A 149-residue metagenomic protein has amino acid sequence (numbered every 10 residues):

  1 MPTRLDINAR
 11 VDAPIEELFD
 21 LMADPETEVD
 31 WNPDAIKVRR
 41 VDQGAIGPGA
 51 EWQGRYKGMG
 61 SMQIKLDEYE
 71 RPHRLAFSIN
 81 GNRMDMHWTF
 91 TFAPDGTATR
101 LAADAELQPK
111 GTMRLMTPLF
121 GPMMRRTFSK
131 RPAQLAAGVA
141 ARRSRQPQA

Functional and structural regions predicted by a protein language model:
M1-D42, A137, A149: Hydrophobic ligand-binding cavity/cleft-lining segments
M1-T3, P48, G58, M84 (+1 more regions): Residue-level preference for beta-strand/loop junctions
R4-D6, M59-I64, M84-T89: Short, surface-exposed coil-to-beta transition loops
V11-A13, G58-G60, L107-G111: Beta-strand elements of well-folded, non-transmembrane domains
D12-E16, D67-P72, T91-R100: A short, structured loop/turn motif at beta-sheet edges
A50-K57, L75-G81: Short beta-strand segments that buttress and anchor functional surface loops
M62-E68, L75-S78: Helix-adjacent hinge/juxtasegments
N80-K130, A137, Q146-P147: Beta-strand/loop substructures that line and gate deep hydrophobic ligand-binding cavities in soluble
